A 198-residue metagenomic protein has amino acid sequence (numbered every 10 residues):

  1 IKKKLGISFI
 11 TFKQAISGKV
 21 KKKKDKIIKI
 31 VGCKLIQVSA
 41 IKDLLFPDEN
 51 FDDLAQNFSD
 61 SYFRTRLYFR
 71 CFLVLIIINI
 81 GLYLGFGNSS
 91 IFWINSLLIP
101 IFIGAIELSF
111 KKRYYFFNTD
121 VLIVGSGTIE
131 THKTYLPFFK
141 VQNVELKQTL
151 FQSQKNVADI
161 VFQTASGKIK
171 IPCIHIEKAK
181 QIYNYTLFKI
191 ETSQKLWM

Functional and structural regions predicted by a protein language model:
I1-M198: N-terminal basic, Ser/Thr-rich segments that initiate or prime the first beta/alpha elements at protein or domain
